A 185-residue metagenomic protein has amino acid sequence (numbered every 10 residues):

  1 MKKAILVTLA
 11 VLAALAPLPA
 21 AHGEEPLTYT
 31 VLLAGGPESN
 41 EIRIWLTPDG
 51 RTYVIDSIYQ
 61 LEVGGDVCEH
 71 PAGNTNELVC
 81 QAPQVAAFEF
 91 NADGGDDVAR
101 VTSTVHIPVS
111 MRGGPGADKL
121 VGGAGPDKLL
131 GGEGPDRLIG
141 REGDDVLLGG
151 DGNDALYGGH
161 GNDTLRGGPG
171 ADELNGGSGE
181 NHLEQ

Functional and structural regions predicted by a protein language model:
M1-G23: Secretory targeting and sorting signals
L18, H182-Q185: Intrinsic low-complexity/IDR segments
A21, L156-G159: Intrinsically disordered, low-complexity cationic segments
H22-V105, D118: Extracellular lectin-like interaction modules
G35, N91-A92, V101, M111-G113 (+8 more regions): Glycine-centered beta-turn/loop sites at beta-strand termini
